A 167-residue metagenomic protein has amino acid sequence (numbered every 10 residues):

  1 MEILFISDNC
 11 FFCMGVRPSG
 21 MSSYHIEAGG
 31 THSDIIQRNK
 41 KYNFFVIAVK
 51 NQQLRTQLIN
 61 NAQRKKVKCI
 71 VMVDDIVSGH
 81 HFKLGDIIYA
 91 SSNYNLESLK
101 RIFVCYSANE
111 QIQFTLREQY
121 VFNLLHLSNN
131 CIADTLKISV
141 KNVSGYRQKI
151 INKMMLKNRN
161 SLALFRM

Functional and structural regions predicted by a protein language model:
M1-Y106: N-terminal regulatory/sensing modules of transcriptional regulators
S7, K40, V143-K153: Secondary-structure boundary/capping motif
G20, D74-H81, R117-L127, N160-F165: Short secondary-structure transition/capping segments
V67, I138, L156: Short glycine/serine/threonine/alanine-rich loop segments
A108-Q148: Helix-turn-helix DNA-binding segment
I151-M167: Basic, Lys/Arg-enriched C-terminal extension of HTH/homeodomain DNA-binding domains
